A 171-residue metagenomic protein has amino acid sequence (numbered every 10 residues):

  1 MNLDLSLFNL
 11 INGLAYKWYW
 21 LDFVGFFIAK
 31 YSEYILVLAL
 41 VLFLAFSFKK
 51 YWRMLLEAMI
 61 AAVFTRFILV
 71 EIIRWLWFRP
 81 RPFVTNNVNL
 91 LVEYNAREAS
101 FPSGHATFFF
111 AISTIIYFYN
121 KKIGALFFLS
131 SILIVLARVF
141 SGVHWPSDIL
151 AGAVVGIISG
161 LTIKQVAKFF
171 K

Functional and structural regions predicted by a protein language model:
M1-L36, L69-E98: N-terminal transmembrane-helix/juxtamembrane module of multi-pass inner/ER membrane proteins
W18-W20, K50-M54, Y119-L126: Membrane-helix interface segments
F27, Y31-Y34, E57, K122-L129: Alpha-helical transmembrane segments of integral membrane proteins
L36-A45, L161: Hydrophobic core of alpha-helical transmembrane segments in multi-pass integral membrane proteins
V41-I68: Interfacial segments of alpha-helical transmembrane regions
F48-K49, I72, L76-R81, V166-K171: Membrane-interfacial segments
A61, T65-V70, G156-K164: Alpha-helical transmembrane segments of multipass membrane proteins
V92-K171: Membrane-embedded catalytic cores of phosphoryl/pyrophosphoryl-handling enzymes
